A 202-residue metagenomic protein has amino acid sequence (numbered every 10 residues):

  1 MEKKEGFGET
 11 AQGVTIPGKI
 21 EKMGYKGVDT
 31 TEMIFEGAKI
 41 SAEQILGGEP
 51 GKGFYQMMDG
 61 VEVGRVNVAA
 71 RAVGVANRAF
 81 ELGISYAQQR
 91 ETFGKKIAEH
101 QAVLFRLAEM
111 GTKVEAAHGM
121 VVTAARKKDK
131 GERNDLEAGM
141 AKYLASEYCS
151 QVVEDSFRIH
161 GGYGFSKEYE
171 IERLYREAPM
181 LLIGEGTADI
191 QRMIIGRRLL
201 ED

Functional and structural regions predicted by a protein language model:
M1-E81, S85, K95, A188-I194 (+1 more regions): FAD-binding core of flavoproteins
V28-T30, G51, V63, R133-D135 (+3 more regions): Active-site lining segments that contact anionic ligands and/or coordinate catalytic metals
M57, G83, A124, A141 (+1 more regions): Short alpha-helical scaffolding segments that buttress acidic/His motifs in well-ordered protein cores
A70, Q101-G111, G139-K142: Extended, low-aromatic, Leu/Ala- and acidic/polar-enriched alpha-helical coiled-coil segments that form the periplasmic
V73, N77-F80, L107-A117, V121 (+1 more regions): Alpha-helical transition-metal enzyme core signature, strongest for iron centers
I84-K95, G111-L144, F157-G162: C-terminal helix-coil-helix/basic helical segment that borders enzyme active sites and/or dimer interfaces and provides
H160-D202: Glycine-rich phosphate/cofactor-binding loops in nucleotide/flavin-utilizing enzymes
